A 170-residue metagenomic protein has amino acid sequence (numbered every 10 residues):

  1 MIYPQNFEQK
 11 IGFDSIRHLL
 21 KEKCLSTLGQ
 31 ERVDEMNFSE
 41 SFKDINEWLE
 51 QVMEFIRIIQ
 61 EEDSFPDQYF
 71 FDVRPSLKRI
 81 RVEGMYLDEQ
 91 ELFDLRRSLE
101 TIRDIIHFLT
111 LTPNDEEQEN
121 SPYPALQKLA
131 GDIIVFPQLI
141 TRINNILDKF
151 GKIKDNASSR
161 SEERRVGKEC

Functional and structural regions predicted by a protein language model:
M1-I153: Conserved amphipathic alpha-helical "coupling/scaffold" segments that transmit conformational changes between domains
R164-C170: Conserved small/polar residues in nucleotide/adenosyl-binding loops
